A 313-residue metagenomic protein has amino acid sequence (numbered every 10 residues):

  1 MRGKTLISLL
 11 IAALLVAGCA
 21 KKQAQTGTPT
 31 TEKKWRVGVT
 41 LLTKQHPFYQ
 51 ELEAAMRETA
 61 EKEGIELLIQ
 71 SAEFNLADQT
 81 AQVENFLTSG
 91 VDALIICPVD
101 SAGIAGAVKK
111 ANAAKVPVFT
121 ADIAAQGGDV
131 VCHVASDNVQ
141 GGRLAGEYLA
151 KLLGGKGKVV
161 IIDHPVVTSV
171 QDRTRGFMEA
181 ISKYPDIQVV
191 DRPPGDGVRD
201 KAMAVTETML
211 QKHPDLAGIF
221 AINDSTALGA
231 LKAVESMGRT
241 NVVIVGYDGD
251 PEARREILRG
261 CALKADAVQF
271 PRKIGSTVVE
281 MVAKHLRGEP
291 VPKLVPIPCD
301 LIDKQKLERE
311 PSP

Functional and structural regions predicted by a protein language model:
M1, G18-C19: Short, low-complexity interaction segments enriched in Ser/Thr/Pro/Gly
M1-I7: Bacterial N-terminal signal peptides that target proteins for export
S8-A17: Bacterial N-terminal signal peptides
C19-P313: A residue-level marker of the well-folded mature domains of exported/periplasmic proteins
